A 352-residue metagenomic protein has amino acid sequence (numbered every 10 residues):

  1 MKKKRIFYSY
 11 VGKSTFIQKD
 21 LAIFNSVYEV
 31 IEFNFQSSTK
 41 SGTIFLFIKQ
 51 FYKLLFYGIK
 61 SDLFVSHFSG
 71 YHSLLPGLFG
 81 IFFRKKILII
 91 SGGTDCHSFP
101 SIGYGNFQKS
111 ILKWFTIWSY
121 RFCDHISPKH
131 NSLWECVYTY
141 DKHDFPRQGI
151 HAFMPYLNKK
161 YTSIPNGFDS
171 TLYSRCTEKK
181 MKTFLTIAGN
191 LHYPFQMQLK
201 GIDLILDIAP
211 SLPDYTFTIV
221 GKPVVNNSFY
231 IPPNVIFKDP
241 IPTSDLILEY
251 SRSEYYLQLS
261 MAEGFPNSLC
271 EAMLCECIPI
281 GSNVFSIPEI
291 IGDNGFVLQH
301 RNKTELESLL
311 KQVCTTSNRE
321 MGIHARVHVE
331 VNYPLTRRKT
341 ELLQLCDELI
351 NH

Functional and structural regions predicted by a protein language model:
I117-Y161, P165-S170: A short, active-site helix/loop in glycosyltransferases that binds the activated sugar's phosphate group
P165-D169, R175-K200, L206-L212, T218: Conserved donor-binding/catalytic core segment of Leloir-type glycosyltransferases
G221-I247: Nucleotide-activated donor-binding/catalytic signature segment of Leloir-type glycosyltransferases, i.e., the conserved
L248-S253: Short alpha-helical donor nucleotide-sugar binding micro-motif in glycosyltransferases
M261: Aromatic "clamp/platform" in nucleotide-sugar-dependent glycosyltransferases that forms part of the donor/acceptor
C277-G281: Short hydrophobic beta-strand element within catalytic cores of glycosyltransferases and related nucleotide-activated
F296-T304, Q312-S317: Conserved acidic donor-binding segment of nucleotide-sugar-dependent glycosyltransferases
R319-N332, R338-Q344: A short, well-ordered alpha-helix in the C-terminal region of glycosyltransferases
